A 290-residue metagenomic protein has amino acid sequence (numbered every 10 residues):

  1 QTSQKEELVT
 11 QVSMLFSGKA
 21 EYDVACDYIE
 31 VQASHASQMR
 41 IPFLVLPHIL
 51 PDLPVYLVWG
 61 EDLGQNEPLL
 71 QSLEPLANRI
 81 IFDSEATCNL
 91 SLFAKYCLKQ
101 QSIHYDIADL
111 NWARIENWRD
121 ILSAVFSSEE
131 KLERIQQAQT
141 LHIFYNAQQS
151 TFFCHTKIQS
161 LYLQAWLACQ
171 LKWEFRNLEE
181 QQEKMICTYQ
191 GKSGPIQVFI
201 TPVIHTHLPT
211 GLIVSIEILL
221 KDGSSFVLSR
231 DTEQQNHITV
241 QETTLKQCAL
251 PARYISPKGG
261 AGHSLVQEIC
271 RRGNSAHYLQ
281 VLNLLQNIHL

Functional and structural regions predicted by a protein language model:
Q1, I49-P54, P75-I81, Q100-I103 (+1 more regions): Structural alpha-beta junctions
Q1-P68, E74: An N-terminal, globular interaction/scaffold subdomain
Q1-Q4, L57-E61, D83-T87, E174-C187: A generic structural motif
E7-F16, Q164-W166, R176-L290: C-terminal structured domains
V12-K19, N78-A86, C97-D106, L110 (+1 more regions): Acidic, Ser/Thr-rich peripheral helices and adjacent loops at domain boundaries
Y56-Q139: Contiguous mid-protein beta-loop-alpha structural module that forms a pocket-lining wall or clamp of enzyme active
I115-Q181: ATP/pyrophosphate-binding catalytic subdomain of soluble kinases
